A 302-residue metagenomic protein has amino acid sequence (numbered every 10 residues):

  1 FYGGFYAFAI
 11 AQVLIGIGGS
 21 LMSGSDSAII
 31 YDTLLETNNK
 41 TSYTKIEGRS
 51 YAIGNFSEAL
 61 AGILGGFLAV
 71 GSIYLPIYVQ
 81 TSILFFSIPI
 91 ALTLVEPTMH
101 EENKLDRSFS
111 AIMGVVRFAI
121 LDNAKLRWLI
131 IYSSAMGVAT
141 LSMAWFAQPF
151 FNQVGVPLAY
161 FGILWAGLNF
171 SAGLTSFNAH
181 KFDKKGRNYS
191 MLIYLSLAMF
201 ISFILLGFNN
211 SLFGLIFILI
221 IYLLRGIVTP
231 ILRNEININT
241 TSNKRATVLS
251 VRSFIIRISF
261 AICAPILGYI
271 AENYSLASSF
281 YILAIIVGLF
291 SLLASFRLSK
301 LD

Functional and structural regions predicted by a protein language model:
F1, I15, A91, L205-L206 (+2 more regions): MFS-fold secondary transporters
F1-Q12, L205-I218: Helix-loop junctions at membrane interfaces in 12-TM secondary transporters
A7-A69, Q80-S87, L92-V95, W128-P149 (+4 more regions): Substrate-agnostic recognition of the 12-TM MFS/MFS-like secondary transporter fold
P76, R187-Y194, S279: Juxtamembrane helix-start motifs in multi-pass secondary transporters
Q80-D106, F296-D302: Helix-loop junctions on the cytosolic side of multi-pass membrane transporters, especially the intracellular loop
V95-I131: Juxtamembrane intracellular "pre-TM" segments in multi-pass secondary transporters
P149-G155: Membrane-interface helix caps of multi-pass secondary transporters
S190-L205: Structural signature of the two symmetry-related core transmembrane helices
